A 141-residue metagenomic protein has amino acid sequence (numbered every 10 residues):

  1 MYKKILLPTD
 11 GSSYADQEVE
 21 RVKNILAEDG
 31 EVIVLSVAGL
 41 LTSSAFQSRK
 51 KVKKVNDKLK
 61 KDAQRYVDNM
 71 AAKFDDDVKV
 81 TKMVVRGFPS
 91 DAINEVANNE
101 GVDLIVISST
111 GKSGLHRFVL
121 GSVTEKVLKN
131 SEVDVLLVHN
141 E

Functional and structural regions predicted by a protein language model:
K3-K51: Small/aliphatic-rich secondary-structure junction motif
E20, D68, A72, E125: Active-site phosphate/pyrophosphate- and oxyanion-stabilizing loops and adjacent acidic/basic residues in soluble
L26-A27, D75, E132: Short conserved AdoMet
I33-L35, T81-V85, L136: General small-molecule cofactor/ligand-binding pocket signal
V52-R65: A short acidic, glycine-rich active-site loop that binds or catalyzes chemistry on phosphate/adenosine moieties
A72-I105: Structural beta-alpha unit
N98-E141: Gly/Ser-rich helix-loop-strand patches that form or flank binding pockets for ribonucleotide-derived cofactors
